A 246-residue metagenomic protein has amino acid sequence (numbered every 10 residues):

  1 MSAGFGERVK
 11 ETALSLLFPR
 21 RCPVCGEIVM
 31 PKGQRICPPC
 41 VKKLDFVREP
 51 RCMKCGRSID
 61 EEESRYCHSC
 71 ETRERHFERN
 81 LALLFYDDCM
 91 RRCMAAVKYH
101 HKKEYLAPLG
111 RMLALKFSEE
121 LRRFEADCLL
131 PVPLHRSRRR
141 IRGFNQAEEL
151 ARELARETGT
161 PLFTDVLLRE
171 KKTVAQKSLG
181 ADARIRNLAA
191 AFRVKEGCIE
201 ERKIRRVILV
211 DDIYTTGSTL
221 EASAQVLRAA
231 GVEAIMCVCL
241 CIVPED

Functional and structural regions predicted by a protein language model:
M1-D211, T215-D246: Glycine-rich phosphate/pyrophosphate-handling loop used in enzymes and phosphotransfer proteins
